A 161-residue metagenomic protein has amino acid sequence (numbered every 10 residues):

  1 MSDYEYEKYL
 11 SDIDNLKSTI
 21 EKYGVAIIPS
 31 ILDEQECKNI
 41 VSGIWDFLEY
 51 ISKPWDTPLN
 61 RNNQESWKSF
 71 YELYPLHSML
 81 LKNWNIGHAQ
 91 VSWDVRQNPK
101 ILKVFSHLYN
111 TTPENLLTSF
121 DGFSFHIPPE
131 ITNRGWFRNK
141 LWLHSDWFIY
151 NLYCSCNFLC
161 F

Functional and structural regions predicted by a protein language model:
M1-K22, P29-L152: Non-heme Fe(II)-dependent double-stranded beta-helix
I149-F161: Short, conserved beta-strand element in jelly-roll/cupin
